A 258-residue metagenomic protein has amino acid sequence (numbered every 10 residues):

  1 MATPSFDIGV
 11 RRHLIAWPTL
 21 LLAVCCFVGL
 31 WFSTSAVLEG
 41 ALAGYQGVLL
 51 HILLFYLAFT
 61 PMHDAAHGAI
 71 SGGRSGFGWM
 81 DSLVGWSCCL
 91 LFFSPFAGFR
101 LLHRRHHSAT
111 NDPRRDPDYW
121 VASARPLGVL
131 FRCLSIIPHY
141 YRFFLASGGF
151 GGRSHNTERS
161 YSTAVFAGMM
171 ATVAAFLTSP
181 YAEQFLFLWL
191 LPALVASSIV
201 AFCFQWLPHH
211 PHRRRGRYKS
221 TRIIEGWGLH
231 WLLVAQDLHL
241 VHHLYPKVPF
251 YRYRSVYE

Functional and structural regions predicted by a protein language model:
M1-L53, L57, W86-W189, K247-E258: Non-catalytic, topology-defining segments of multipass membrane proteins
V37-G40, P61-R74: Membrane-interface helix-loop junction between the first two transmembrane segments
I52-A65, P95, F99, L191-R215: Transmembrane alpha-helical segments that form the membrane-embedded catalytic/substrate-channel core of multi-pass
L53, Y140, E225-Q236: Long helical/loop segments within the catalytic core of UDP-sugar-dependent glycosyltransferases, especially the large
F59-G68, F99-D112, F204-H210, L232-V248: Histidine-centered catalytic micro-motifs
G68-F93, R114-L127, R215-L229: Juxtamembrane helix-capping/reentrant segments at transmembrane boundaries
R74-S82, R104, F131-R142, H212-I223 (+1 more regions): Juxtamembrane/interfacial segments around transmembrane helices
S154-E158, L186-L191, R213-I224: Membrane-helix boundary/juxtamembrane motif in polytopic membrane proteins
